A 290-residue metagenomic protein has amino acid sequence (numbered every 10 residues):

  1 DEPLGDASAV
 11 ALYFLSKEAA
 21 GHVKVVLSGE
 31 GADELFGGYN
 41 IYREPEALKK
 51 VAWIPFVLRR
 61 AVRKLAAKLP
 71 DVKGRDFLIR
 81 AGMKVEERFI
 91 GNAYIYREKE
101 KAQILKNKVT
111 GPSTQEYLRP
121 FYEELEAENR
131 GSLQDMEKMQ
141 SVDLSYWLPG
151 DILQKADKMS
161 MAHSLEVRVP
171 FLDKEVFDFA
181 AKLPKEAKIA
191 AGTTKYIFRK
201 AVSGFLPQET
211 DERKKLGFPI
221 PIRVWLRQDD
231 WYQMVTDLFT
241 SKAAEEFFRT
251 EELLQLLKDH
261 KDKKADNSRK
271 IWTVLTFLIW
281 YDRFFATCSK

Functional and structural regions predicted by a protein language model:
D1-Y13, I41-A52, E186-I189: ATP-dependent adenylate-handling ligase core
S8, G21, V25-L27, G74 (+1 more regions): Adenosyl-5′-phosphate
Y13, K17, K200: Active-site phosphate/pyrophosphate- and oxyanion-stabilizing loops and adjacent acidic/basic residues in soluble
V23-Y39: Short acidic/histidine-rich active-site segments
L35-R63: A mobile, often basic/glycine-rich helix-loop segment that functions as the active-site lid/recognition loop
I54-A81: Alpha-helical "lid/cap" subdomains adjacent to substrate-binding clefts that gate access and reposition the ligand
